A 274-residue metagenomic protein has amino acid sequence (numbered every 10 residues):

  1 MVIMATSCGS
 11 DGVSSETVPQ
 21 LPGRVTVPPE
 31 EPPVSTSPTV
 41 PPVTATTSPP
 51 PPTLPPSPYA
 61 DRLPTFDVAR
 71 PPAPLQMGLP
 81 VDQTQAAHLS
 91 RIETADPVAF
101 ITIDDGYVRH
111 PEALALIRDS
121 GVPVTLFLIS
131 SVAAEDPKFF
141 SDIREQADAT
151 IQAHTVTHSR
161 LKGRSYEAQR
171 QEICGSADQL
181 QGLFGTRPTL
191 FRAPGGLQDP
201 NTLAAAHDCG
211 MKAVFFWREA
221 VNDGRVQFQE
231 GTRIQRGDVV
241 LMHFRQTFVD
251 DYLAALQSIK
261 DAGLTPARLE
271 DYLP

Functional and structural regions predicted by a protein language model:
I3-S7: C-terminal motif of bacterial Sec signal peptides marking the signal peptidase cleavage site
C8-S90: N-terminal low-complexity, Pro/Thr-rich disordered segments that flank secretion/membrane-targeting signals
L21-R24, R118, P123-T125, S159 (+2 more regions): CE4/NodB-like, metal-dependent polysaccharide N-deacetylase domain that modifies extracellular/periplasmic N-acetylated
P58-A153, T157-R160, Q179: Active-site beta->alpha N-cap acidic-glycine motif
V81-T94, F248-P274: C-terminal domain-boundary segment and adjacent tail
A99-I103, V124-L128, T150-A153, T189-R192 (+3 more regions): Structural recognition of the beta-strand scaffold that forms the well-ordered cores of secreted hydrolase catalytic
G106-R109, L128-K138, R160-E167, R192-Q198 (+2 more regions): Acidic-and-aromatic substrate-binding clefts and catalytic sites of carbohydrate-active enzymes
R187, L197-R236, P266-L273: His/Asp/Glu-enriched short active-site or ligand-binding loop at hydrolase and phosphoryl-transfer sites
